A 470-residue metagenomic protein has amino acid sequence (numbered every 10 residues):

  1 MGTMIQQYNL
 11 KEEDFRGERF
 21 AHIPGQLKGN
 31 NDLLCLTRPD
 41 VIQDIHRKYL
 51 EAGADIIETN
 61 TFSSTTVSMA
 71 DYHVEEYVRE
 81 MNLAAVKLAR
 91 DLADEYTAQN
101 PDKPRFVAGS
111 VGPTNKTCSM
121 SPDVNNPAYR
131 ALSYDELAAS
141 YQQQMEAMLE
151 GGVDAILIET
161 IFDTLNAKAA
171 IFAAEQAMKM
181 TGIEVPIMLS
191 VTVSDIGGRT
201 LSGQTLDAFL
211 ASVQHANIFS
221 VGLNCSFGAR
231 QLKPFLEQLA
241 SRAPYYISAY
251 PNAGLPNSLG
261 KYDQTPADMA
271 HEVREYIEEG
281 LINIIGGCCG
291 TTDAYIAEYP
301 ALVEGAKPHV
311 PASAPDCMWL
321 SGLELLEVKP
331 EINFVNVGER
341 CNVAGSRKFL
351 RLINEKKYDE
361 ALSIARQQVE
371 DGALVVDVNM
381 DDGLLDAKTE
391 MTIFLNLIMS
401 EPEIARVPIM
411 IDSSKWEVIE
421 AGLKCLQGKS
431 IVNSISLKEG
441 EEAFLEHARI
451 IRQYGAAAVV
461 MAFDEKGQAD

Functional and structural regions predicted by a protein language model:
M1-D470: Domain-level signal for soluble alpha/beta catalytic cores
